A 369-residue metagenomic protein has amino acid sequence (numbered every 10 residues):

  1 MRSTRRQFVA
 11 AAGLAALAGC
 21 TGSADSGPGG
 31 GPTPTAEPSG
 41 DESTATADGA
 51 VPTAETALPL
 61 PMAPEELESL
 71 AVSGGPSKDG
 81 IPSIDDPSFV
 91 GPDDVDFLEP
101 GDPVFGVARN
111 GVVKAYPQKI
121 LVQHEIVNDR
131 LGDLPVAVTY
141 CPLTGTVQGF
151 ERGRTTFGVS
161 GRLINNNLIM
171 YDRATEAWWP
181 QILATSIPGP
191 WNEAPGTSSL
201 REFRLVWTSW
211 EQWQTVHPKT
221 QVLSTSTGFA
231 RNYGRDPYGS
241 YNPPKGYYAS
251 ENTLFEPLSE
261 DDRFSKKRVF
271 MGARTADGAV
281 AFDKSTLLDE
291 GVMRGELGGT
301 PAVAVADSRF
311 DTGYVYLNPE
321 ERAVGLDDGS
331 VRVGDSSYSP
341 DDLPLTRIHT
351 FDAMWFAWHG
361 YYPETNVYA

Functional and structural regions predicted by a protein language model:
M1-A16: N-terminal secretory signal peptides and thylakoid transit peptides that target proteins across membranes
A16-L17, I348: A generic helix-loop boundary/linker signal
G19-S23: N-terminal Sec signal peptide cleavage junction
G31-A369: Mid-to-C-terminal functional-domain signal that highlights helix-capping/loop sites within ligand-binding modules
